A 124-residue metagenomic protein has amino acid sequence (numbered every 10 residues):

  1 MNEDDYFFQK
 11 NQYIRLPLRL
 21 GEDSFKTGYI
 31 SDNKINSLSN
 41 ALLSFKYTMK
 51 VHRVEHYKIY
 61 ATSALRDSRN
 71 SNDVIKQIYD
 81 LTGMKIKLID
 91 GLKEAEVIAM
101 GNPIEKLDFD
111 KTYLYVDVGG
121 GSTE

Functional and structural regions predicted by a protein language model:
M1, T123-E124: Short beta-strand scaffold segments in enzyme catalytic cores
N2-Y115: Nucleotide/phosphate-binding catalytic cleft detector across ATP-hydrolyzing and phosphate-transferring enzymes
L114-S122: A generic, well-ordered mixed alpha/beta core segment in the N-terminal half of proteins
